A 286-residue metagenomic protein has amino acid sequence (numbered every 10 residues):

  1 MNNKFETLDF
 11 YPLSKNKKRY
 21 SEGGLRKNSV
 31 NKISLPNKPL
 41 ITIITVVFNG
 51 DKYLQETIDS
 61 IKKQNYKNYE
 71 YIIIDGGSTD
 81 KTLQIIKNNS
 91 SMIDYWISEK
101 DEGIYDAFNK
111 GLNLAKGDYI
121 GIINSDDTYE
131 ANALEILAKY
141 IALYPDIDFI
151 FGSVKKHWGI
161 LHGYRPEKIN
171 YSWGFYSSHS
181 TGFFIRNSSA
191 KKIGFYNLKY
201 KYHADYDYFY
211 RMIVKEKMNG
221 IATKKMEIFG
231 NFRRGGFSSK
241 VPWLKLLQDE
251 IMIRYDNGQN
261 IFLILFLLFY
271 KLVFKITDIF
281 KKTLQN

Functional and structural regions predicted by a protein language model:
M1-S60: N-proximal low-complexity "stem/linker" segments adjacent to membrane-targeting elements
D59-N68: Short, acidic, metal-binding catalytic loop of nucleotide-sugar glycosyltransferases
D75-Q84, N124-D127: A conserved acidic beta->alpha catalytic loop
S98-A115: Glycine-rich, basic loop-to-helix element that forms the pyrophosphate-binding segment of sugar-nucleotide handling
I120: Short aromatic/hydrophobic "clamp" motif used to bind/position activated sugar donors
T128, N132-G163: Conserved donor NDP-sugar-binding/catalytic core segment of glycosyltransferases
G163-L246: Conserved nucleotide-sugar donor-binding catalytic segment
S239-I264: Catalytic core of nucleotide-sugar-dependent glycosyltransferases
